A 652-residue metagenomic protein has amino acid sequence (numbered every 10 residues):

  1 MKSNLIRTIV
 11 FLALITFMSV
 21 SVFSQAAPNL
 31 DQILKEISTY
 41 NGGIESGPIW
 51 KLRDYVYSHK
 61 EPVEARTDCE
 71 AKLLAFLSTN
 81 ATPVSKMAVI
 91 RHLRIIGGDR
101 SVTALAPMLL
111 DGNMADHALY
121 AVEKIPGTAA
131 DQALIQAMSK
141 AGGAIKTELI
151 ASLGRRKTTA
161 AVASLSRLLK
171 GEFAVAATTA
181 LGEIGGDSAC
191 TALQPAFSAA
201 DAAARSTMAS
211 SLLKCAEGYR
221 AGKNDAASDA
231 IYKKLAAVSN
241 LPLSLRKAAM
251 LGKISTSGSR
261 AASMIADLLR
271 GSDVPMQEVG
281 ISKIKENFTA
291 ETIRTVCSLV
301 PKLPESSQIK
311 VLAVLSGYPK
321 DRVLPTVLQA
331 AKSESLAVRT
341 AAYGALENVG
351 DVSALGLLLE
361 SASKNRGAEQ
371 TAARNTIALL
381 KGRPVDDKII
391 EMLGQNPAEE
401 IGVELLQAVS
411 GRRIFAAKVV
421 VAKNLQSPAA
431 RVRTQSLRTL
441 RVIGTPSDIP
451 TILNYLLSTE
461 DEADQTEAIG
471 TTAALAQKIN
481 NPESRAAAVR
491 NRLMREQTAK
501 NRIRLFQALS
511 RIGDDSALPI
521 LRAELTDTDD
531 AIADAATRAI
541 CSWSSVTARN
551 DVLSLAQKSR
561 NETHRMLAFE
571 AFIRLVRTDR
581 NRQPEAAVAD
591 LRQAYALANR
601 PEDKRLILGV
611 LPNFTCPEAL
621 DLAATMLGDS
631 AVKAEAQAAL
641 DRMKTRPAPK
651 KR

Functional and structural regions predicted by a protein language model:
M1-V10: Bacterial N-terminal signal peptides that target proteins for export
I9-S19: Bacterial N-terminal signal peptides
V22-A26: Boundary at the C-terminal end of the N-terminal hydrophobic targeting segment
L30-N41: Long, acidic/serine-threonine-rich intrinsically disordered regions with weak helical/coil propensity that act as
G43-E64, A75, T79, V84-G98 (+33 more regions): Structural detector for internal amphipathic alpha-helices that build alpha-solenoid repeat scaffolds
C69-E70: Membrane-proximal, glycine/serine-rich, low-complexity loop/turn segments characteristic of large bacterial
K650-R652: Terminal, low-structured helical/coil segments at or just beyond the last alpha-helical repeat
